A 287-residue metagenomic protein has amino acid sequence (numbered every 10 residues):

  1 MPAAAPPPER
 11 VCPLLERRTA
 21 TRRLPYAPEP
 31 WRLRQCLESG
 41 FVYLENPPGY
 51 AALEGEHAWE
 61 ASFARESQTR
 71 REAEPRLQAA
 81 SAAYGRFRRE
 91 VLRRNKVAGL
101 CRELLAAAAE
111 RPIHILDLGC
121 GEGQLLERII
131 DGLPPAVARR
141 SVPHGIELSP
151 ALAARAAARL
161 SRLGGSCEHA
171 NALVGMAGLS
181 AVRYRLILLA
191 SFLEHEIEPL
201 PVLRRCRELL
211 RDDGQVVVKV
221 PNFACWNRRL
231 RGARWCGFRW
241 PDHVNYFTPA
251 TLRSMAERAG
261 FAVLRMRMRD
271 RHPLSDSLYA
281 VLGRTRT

Functional and structural regions predicted by a protein language model:
M1-A190, L200-L203, R267-R269, D276-V281 (+1 more regions): Conserved N-terminal segment of class I S-adenosyl-L-methionine
P13-A20, P249-M266: A SAM-dependent methyltransferase catalytic signature shared across enzymes that methylate proteins
E45, V218-V220: Hydrophobic residues in well-ordered beta-strands that form the structural core
Q124, F223-W226, H272: Feature marks short, surface-exposed loop/turn motifs that line or immediately flank catalytic pockets and channel
S191-H195: A short His-aromatic
I197-P201, R228: Short N-terminal helix/helix-N-cap motif within the alpha/beta-hydrolase-1
L200-Q215: A short glycine-rich, Lys/Arg-flanked "PGG" loop and its adjoining helix->strand segment in the class I
P221-N245, A250-M255: Short, glycine-/aromatic-enriched active-site segment of Class I SAM-dependent methyltransferases
